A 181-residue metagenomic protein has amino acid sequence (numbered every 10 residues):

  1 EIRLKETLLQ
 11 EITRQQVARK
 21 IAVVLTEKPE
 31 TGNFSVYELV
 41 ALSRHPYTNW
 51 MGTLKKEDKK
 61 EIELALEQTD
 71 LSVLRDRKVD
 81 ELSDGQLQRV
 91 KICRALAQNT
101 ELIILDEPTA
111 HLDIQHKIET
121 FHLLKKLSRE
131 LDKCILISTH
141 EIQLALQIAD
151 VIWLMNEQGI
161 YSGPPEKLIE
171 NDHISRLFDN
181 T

Functional and structural regions predicted by a protein language model:
E1-Q16: ABC ATPase NBD Q-loop/coupling interface
A41, K56-L74: Conserved ABC ATPase "signature" region
K78-L82, Q86: Conserved ABC ATPase signature
N99: Conserved catalytic motifs of ABC-family nucleotide-binding domains
I103-D106: Catalytic Walker B motif of ABC-type/P-loop ATPase nucleotide-binding domains
T139-H140: H-loop/switch region of ABC-family ATPase nucleotide-binding domains
V151-P164: H-loop (His-switch) and adjacent beta-strand-loop-beta switch element of ABC-type ATPase nucleotide-binding domains
